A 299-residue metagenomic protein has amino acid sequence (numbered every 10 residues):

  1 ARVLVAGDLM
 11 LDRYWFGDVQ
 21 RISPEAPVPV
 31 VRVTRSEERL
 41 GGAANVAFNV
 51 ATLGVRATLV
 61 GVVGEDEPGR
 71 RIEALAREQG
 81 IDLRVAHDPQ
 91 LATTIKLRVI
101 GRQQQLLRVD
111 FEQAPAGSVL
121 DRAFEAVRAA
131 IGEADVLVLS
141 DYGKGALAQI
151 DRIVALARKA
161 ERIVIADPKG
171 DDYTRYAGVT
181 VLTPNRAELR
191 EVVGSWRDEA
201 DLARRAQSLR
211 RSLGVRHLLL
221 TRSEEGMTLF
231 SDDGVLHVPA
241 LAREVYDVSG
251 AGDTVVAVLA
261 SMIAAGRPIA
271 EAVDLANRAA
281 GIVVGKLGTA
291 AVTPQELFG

Functional and structural regions predicted by a protein language model:
V3, L11-V136, A291-G299: Conserved N-terminal subdomain of the carbohydrate kinase-like
L9, Y142, T254: Active-site metal-binding loops of divalent metal-dependent hydrolases
R13-Y14, V109, V192, F230 (+1 more regions): Residues that scaffold the ATP/ADP-binding catalytic core of kinase and kinase-like folds
R21-E25, V179-A187, G226-G252, V256 (+1 more regions): Flexible glycine/proline-rich, aromatic-decorated loop/lid segments
V136, K144-V235: Conserved phosphate/ATP/ADP-binding segment of small-molecule kinases
L213-H217, L241-F298: Conserved post-catalytic alpha-helical subdomain immediately downstream of the catalytic base and nucleotide-binding
